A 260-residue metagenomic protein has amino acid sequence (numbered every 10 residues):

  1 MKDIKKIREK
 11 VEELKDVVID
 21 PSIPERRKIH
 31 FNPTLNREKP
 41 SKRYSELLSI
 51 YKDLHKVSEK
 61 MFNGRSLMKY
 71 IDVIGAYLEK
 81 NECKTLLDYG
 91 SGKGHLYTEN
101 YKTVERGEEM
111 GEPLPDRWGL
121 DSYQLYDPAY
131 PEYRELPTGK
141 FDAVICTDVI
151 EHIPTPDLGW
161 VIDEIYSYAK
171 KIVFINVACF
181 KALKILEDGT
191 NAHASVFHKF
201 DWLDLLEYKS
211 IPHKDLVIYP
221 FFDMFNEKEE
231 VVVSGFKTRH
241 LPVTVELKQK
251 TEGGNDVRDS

Functional and structural regions predicted by a protein language model:
K2-A143, G159-I162, Y168, C179-L205 (+1 more regions): Conserved N-terminal segment of class I S-adenosyl-L-methionine
A143-V149: A short beta-strand submotif of the Rossmann-like class I SAM-dependent methyltransferase core that lines
E151, E164: Acidic-residue sensor for enzyme active/binding pockets
K171-F174: Short glycine-centered segments of the SAM/dcSAM-binding site in methyltransferase folds
N255-D256: Acidic/polar hotspots within intrinsically disordered regions
